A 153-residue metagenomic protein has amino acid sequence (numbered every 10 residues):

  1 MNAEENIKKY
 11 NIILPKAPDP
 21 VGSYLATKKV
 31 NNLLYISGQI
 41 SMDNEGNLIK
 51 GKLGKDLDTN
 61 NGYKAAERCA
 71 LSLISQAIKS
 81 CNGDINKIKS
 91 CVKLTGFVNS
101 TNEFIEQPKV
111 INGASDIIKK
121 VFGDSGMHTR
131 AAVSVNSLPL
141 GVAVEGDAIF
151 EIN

Functional and structural regions predicted by a protein language model:
M1-N153: Short, polar/acidic, helix-capping and beta-turn segments at strand->helix junctions that line the mouths
